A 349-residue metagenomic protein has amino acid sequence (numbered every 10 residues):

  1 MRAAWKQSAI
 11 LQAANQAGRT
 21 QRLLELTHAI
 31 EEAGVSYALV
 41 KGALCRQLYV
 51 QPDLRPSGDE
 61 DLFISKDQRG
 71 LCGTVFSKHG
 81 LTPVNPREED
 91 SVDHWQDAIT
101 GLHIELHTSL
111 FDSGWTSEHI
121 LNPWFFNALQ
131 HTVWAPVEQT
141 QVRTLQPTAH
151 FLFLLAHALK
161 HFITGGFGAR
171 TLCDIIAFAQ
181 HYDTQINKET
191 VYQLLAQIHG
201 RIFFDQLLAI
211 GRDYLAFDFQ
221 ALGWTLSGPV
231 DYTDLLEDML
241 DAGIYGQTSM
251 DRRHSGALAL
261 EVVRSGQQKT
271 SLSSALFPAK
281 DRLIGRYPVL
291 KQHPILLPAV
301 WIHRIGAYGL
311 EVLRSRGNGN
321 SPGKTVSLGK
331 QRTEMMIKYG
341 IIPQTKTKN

Functional and structural regions predicted by a protein language model:
M1-G58, I64-N349: Conserved NTP-donor binding/palm subdomain of two-metal-ion nucleotidyltransferases/polymerases, i.e., the charged
